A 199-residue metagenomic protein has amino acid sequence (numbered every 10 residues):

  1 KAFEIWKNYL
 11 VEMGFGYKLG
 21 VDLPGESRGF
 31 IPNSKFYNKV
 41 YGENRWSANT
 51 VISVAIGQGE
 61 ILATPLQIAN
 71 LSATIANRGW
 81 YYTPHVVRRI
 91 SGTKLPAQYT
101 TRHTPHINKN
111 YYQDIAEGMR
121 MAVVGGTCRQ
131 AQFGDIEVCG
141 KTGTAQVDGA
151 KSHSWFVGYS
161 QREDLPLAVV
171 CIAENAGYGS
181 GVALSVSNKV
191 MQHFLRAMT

Functional and structural regions predicted by a protein language model:
K1-N175, G179: Beta-lactam-recognizing serine transpeptidase/beta-lactamase-like catalytic domain environment
P96-A97, T101, L184-T199: Short, gly/Ser/Thr-rich active-site loops of penicillin-recognizing serine hydrolases
